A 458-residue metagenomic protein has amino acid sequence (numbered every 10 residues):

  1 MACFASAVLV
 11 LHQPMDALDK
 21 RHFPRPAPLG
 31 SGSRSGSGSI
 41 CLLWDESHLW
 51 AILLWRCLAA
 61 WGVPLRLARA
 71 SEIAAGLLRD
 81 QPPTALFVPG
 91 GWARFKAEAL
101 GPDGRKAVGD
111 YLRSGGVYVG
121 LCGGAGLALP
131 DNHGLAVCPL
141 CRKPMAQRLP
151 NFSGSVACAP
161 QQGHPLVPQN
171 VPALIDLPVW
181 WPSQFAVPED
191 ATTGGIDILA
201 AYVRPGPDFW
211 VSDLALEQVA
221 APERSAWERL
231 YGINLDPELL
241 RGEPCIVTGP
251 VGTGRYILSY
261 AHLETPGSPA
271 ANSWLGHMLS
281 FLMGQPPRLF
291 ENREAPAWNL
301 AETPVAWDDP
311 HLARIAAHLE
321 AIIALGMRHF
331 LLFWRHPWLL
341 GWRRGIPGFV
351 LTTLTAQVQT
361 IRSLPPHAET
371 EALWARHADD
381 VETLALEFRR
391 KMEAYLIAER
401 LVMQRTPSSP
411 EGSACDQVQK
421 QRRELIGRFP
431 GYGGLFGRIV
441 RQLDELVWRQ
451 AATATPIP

Functional and structural regions predicted by a protein language model:
P14, L18-S33, D236-C245, V251-P458: Extracellular ligand-binding/catalytic regions of CAZymes and related secreted enzymes and adhesion modules
R34-I40: A short, charged/proline- and glycine-enriched loop that marks the coil->beta-strand transition at the N-terminal
L42-S47, R69-S71, V88-W92, Y202 (+2 more regions): Structural motif
S47-H48, W92-R94, A125-L127, R142-K143 (+4 more regions): Short, solvent-exposed loop/turn segments at secondary-structure junctions
L49-N132: Helical hinge/lid and interdomain linker segments adjacent to catalytic or ligand-binding clefts that mediate domain
E98-P178: A glycine-rich, often tryptophan-bearing local segment used as a flexible ligand/cofactor-contacting loop or short
V156-G252, Y260-G267, E320, P337 (+2 more regions): Catalytic beta-strand/loop cores that center a nucleophilic Ser/Cys/Thr and support acyl-enzyme chemistry
